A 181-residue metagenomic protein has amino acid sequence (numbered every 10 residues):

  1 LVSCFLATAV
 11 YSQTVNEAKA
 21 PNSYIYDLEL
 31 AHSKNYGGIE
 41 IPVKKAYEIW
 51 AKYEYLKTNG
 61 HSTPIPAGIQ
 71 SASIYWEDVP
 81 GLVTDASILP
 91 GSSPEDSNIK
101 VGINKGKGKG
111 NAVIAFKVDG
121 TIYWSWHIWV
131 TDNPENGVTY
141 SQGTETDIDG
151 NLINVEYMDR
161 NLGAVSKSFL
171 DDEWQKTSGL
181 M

Functional and structural regions predicted by a protein language model:
L1-Q13: Bacterial Sec-dependent N-terminal signal peptides
Q13-M181: Short, compositionally biased
